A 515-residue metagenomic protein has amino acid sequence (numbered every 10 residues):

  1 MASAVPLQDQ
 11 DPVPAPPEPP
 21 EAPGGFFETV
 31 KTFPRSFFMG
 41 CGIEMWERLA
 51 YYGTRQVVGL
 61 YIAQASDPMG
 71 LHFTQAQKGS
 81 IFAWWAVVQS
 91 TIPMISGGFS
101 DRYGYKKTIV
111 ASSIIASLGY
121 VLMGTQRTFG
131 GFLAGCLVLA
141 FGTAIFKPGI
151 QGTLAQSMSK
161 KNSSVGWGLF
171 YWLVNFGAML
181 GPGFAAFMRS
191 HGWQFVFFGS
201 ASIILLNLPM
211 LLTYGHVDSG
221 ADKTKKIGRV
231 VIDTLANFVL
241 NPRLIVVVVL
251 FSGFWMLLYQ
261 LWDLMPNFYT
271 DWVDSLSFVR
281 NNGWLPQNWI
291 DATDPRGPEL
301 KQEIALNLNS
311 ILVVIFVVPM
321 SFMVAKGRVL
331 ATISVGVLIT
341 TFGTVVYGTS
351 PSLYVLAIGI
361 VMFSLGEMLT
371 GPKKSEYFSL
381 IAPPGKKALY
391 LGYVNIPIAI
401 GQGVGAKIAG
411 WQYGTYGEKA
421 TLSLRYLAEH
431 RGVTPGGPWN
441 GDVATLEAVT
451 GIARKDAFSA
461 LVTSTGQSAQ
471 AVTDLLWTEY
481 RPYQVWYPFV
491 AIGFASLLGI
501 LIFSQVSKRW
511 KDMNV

Functional and structural regions predicted by a protein language model:
P14-F37, G220-V249, S275, N281: Juxtamembrane intracellular "pre-TM" segments in multi-pass secondary transporters
Q56-Q77, D263-K301: Short amphipathic helix-loop junctions that connect adjacent transmembrane helices in Major Facilitator Superfamily/SLC
G79-G98, N307-M320, I400: Central cavity-lining transmembrane alpha-helices of secondary-active solute carriers, predominantly the Major
I114-T128, L338-P351: C-terminal ends and interior cores of transmembrane alpha-helices in multi-pass membrane transporters/permeases
I145-S159, L369-P383: Intracellular juxtamembrane helix-capping segments at the cytosolic ends of symmetry-related transmembrane helices
N162-R189, I203-I204, V394-A409: Glycine-rich segments within core transmembrane alpha-helices of 12-TM secondary carriers
Q194-T213, H430, Y483-I502: Symmetry-related core transmembrane helices of the 12-TM Major Facilitator Superfamily/SLC fold
